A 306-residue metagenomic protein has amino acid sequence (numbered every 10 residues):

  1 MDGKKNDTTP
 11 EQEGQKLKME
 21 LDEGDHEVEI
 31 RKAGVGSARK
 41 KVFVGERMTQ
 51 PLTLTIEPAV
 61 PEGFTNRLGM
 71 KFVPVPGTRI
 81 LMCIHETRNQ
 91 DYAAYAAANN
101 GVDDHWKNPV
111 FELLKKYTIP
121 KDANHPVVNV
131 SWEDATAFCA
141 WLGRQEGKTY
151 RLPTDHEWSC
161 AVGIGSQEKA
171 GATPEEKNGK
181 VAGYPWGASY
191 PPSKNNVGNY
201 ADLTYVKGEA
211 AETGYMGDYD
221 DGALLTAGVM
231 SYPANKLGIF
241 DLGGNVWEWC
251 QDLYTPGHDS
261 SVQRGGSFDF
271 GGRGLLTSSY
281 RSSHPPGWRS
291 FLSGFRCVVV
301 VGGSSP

Functional and structural regions predicted by a protein language model:
M1-K71: Short loop/turn and low-complexity linker motifs enriched in small/turn-promoting residues
P10-E11, P76, Q251: Short clusters of small/polar residues that mark proteolytic maturation junctions
K18, D22, E57-E112, P126-D134 (+2 more regions): A short glycine-rich, aromatic-capped structural motif
D22, G34, E46-M48, E86 (+2 more regions): Short loop/turn positions at the edges of beta-strands in beta-sheet-rich folds
G45-R47, P286-F295: Short glycine/proline-enriched turn or capping motifs at secondary-structure junctions
L81-C83, W141, C250, R296-V298: Residues within well-ordered beta-strands of beta-sheet-rich folds
K115, K121, W132-S282, P286 (+2 more regions): Functional-site microenvironments in short loops/helix caps that host divalent-cation chemistry
F291-S305: Short, structured beta-strand segments at or near domain termini in extracellular proteins/domains
